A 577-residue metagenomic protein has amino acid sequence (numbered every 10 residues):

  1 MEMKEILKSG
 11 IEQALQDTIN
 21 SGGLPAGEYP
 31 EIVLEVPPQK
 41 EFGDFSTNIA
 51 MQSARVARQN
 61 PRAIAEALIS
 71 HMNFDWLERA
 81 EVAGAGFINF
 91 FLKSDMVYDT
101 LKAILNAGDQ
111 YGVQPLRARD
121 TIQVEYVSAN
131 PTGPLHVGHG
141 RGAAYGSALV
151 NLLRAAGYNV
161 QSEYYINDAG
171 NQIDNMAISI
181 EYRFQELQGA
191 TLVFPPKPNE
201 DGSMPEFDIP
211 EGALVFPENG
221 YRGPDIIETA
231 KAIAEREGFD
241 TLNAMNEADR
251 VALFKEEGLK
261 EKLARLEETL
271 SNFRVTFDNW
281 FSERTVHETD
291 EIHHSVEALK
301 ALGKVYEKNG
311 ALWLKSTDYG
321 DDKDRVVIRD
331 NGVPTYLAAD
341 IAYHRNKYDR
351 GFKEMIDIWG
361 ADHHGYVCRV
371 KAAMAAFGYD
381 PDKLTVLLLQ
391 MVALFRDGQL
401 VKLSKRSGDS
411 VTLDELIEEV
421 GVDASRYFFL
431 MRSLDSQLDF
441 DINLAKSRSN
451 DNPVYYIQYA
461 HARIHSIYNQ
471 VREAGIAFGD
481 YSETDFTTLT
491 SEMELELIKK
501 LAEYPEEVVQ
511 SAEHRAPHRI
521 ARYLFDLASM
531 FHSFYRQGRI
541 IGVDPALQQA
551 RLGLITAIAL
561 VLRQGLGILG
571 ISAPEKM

Functional and structural regions predicted by a protein language model:
E2-Y98, D109, L116-M577: Non-catalytic interaction-recognition regions
D99-I104: Short, charged, solvent-exposed linker or helix-capping segments at domain edges/interfaces that act as flexible hinges
